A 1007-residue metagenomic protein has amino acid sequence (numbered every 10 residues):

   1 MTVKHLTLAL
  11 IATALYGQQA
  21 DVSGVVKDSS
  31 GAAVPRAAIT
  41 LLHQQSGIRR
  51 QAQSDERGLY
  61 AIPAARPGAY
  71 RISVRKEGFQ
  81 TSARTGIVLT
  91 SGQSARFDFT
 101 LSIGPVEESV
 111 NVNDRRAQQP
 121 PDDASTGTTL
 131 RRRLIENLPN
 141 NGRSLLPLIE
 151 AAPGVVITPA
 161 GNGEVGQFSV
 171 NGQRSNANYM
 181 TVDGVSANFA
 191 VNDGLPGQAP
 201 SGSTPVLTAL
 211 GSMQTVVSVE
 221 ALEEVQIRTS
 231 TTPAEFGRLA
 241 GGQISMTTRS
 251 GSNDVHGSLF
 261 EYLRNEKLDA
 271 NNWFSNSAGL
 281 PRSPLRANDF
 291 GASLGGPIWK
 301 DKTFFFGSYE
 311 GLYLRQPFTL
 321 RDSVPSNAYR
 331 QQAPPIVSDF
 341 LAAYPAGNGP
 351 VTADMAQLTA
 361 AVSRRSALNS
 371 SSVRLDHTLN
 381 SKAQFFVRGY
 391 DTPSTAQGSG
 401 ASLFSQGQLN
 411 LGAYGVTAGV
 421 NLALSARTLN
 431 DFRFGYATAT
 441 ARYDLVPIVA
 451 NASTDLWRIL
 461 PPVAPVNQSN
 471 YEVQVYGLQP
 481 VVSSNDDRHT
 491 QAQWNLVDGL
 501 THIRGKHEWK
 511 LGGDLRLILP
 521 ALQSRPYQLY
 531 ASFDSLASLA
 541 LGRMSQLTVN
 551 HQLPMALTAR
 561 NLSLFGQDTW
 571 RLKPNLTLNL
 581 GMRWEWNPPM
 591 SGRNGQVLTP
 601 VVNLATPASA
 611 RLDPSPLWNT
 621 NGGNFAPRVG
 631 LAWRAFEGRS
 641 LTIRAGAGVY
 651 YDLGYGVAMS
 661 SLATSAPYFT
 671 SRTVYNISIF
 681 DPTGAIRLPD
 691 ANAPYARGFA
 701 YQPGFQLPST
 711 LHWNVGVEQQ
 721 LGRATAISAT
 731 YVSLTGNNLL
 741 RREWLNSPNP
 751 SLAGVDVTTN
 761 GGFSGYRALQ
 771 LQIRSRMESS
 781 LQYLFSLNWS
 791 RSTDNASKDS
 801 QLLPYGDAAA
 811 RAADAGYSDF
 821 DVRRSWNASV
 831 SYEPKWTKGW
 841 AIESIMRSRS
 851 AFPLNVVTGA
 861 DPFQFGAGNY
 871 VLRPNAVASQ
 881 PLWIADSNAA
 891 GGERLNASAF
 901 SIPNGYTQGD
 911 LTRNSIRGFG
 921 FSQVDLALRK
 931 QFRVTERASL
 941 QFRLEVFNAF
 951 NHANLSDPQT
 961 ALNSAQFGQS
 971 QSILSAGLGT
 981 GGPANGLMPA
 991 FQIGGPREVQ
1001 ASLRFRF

Functional and structural regions predicted by a protein language model:
H5, A12-R131, P200-S203, S218 (+1 more regions): Periplasm-facing N-terminal accessory domains of Gram-negative outer-membrane beta-barrel systems
F79-S250, N265, D269, S275-G279 (+6 more regions): Periplasmic N-terminal accessory/gating domains of Gram-negative outer-membrane beta-barrel systems
D114, L259-N265, G307-G311, V387-D391 (+8 more regions): Transmembrane beta-barrel strands of outer-membrane/channel proteins
L148, R286, N575, P589 (+3 more regions): Short, solvent-exposed micro-motifs at the edges of structured domains
G166, A240-G242, N288-A292, N369-V373 (+13 more regions): Hydrophobic, lipid-facing positions within transmembrane beta-strands of outer-membrane proteins
V182, S186, P345, S453-L456 (+11 more regions): Solvent-exposed loop/turn elements at secondary-structure boundaries
K302-T303, K382-F385, R427-N430, H507-W509 (+6 more regions): Repeated loop/turn-to-beta-strand initiation elements of outer-membrane beta-barrel proteins
S323, A367-S370, R374, T378-Q567 (+3 more regions): Replace "related TpsB outer-membrane translocases also match" with "some related outer-membrane beta-barrels such as
